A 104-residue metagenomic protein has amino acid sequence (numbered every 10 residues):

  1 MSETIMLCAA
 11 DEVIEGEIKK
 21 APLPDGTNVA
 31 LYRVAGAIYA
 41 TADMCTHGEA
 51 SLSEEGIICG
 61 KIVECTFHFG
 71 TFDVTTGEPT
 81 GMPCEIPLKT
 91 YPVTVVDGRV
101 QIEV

Functional and structural regions predicted by a protein language model:
M1-E3, I14: A boundary/linker detector
T4-A10: Short amphipathic
E15-V104: Rieske [2Fe-2S] iron-sulfur-binding domain
